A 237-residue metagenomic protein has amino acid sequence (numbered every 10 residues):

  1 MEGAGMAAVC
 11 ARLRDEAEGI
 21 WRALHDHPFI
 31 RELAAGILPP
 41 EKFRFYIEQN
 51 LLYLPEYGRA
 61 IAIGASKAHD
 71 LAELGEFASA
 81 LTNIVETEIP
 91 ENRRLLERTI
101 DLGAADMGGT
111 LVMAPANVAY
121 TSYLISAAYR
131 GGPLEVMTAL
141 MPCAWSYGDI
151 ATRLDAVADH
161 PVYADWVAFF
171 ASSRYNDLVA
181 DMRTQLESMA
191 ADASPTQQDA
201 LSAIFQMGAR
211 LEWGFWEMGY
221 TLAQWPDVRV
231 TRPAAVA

Functional and structural regions predicted by a protein language model:
M1-A11, D15, Q224-A237: Basic/polar N-terminal segments that are highly enriched at the extreme N-terminus, encompassing both cleavable
M6-A11, Y120-S126, E217, T221: Hydrophobic alpha-helical segments
R14-P39, Y57, R183-D192: Short alpha-helical hairpin
E18-A23, L38-K67, N83-T87, T138-G148 (+1 more regions): Alpha-helical bundle segments that constitute or directly flank the non-heme di-iron/ferroxidase center
I61-A68, T99, A128-G131, A151-A158 (+4 more regions): Secondary-structure edge/capping motif, primarily at the C-terminal ends of alpha-helices and the immediately following
A72-N176, Q206, R210: Active-site-proximal alpha-helical scaffolds that flank and shape metal-associated catalytic sites
Y175-F205: Long amphipathic all-alpha helical oligomerization modules
A200-A237: Acidic, carboxylate-rich catalytic segments that either coordinate divalent cations
